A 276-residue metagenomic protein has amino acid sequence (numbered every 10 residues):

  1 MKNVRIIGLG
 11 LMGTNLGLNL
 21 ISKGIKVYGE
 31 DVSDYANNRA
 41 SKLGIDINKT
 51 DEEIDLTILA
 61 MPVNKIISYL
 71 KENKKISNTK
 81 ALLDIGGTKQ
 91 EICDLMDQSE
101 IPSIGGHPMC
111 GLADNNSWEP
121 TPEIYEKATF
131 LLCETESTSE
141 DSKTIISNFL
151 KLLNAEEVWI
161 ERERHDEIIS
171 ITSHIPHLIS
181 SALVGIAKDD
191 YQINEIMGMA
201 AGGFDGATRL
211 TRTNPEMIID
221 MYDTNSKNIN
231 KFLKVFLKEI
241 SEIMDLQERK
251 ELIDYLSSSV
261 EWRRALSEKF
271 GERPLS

Functional and structural regions predicted by a protein language model:
M1-K49: NAD(P)+-binding Rossmann beta1-loop-alpha1 motif at the extreme N-terminus of oxidoreductases
N3, K26, P102, T129 (+1 more regions): Residues at the starts of beta-strands that form the adenosine-phosphate
R5-I6, L59, L132: Hydrophobic Val/Ile/Leu positions in short beta-strands of Rossmann-like dinucleotide-binding domains
E52-E53, K127: Alpha-helix C-terminal capping/helix-to-coil transition sites in glycosyltransferase folds
T57-I58, L83: N-terminal Rossmann-like NAD(P) cofactor-binding module of classical short-chain dehydrogenase/reductase
V63, Y69-E119: Rossmann-like NAD(P)(H) cofactor-binding subdomain of soluble oxidoreductases
I124-R209: Internal alpha-helical scaffold of NAD(P)-dependent oxidoreductase catalytic cores
I193-R263: Interdomain hinge/lid region at the active-site interface of Rossmann-like NAD(P)-dependent oxidoreductases
